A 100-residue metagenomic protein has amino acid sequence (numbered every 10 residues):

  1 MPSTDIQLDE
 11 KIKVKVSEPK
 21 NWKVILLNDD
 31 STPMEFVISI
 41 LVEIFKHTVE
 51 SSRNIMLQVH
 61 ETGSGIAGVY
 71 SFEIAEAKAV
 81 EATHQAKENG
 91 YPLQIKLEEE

Functional and structural regions predicted by a protein language model:
P2-E100: Terminal domain-initiation and capping elements
